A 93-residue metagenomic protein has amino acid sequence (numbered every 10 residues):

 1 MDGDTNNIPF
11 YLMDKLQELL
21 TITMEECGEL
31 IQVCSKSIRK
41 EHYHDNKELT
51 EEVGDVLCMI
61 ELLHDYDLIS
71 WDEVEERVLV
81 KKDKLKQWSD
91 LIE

Functional and structural regions predicted by a protein language model:
M1-V53, L57-E93: Flexible "arm" and connector segments at domain edges
